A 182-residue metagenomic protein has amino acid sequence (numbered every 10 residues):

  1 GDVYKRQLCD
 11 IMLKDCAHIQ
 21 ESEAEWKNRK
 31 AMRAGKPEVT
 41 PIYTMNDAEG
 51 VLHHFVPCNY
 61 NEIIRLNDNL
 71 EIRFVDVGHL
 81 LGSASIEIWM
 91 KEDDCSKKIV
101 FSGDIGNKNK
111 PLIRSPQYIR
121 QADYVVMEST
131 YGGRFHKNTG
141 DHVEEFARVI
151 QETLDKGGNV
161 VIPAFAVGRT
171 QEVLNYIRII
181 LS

Functional and structural regions predicted by a protein language model:
V3-Y4: Short, small-residue-biased leader/transition segments that mark boundaries at the very start of proteins
Q7, L81, G168-R169: Short alpha-helical
C9-D10, N109: Activation segment
D10-H54: Acidic/polar short surface loop at catalytic or gating sites that assists cofactor/ion binding and chemistry
L13-C16, M90, I177-L181: Active-site catalytic pocket residues across diverse enzymes, especially alpha/beta-hydrolases
G35-K36, N61, G157: Short loop/turn hinge sites at secondary-structure boundaries
E49-R114: Core dinuclear metal-dependent hydrolase active-site scaffold
S85, K98, G106-S182: Cap/insert and terminal regions of metallo-dependent hydrolase folds
